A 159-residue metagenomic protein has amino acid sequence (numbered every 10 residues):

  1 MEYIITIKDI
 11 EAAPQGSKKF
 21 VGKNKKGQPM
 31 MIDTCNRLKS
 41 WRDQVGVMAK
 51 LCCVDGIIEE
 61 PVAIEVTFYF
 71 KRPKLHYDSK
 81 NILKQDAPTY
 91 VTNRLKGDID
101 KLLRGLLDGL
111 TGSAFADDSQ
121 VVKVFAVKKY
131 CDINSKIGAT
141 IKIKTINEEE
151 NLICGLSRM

Functional and structural regions predicted by a protein language model:
M1-M159: Acidic, proline/glycine-enriched N-terminal capping motif
